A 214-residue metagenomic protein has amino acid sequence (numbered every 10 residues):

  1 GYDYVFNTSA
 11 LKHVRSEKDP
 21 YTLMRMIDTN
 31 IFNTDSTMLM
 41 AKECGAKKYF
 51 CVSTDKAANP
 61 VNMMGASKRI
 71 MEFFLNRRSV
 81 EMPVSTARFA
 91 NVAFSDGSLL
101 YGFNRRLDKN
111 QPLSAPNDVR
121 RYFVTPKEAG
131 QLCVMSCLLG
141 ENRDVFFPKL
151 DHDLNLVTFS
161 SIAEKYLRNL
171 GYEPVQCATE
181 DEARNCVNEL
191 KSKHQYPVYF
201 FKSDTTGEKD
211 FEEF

Functional and structural regions predicted by a protein language model:
G1-Y4, G207: Conserved Rossmann-fold cofactor-binding substructure of NAD(P)-dependent oxidoreductases
N7, L11-E72, R77: Conserved Rossmann-fold NAD(P)-dependent oxidoreductase catalytic core, especially the SDR/UDP-sugar
T22-M24, G65-F73, Y101-N104, L132 (+1 more regions): Short secondary-structure boundary/capping segments
M63-S67, V92, T125-P126: The catalytic Tyr-centered alpha-helix of NAD(P)H-dependent dehydrogenases
V84, G102-V124, E128, S136-F159 (+2 more regions): A conserved pocket-lining segment of Rossmann-fold NAD(P)-dependent short-chain dehydrogenase/reductase
S85-R88, V92: Rossmann-like NAD(H)/NADP(H) cofactor-binding core
L139-F214: Mid/C-terminal beta-alpha module of Rossmann-like enzyme folds, strongest in SDR-family dehydrogenases/epimerases
